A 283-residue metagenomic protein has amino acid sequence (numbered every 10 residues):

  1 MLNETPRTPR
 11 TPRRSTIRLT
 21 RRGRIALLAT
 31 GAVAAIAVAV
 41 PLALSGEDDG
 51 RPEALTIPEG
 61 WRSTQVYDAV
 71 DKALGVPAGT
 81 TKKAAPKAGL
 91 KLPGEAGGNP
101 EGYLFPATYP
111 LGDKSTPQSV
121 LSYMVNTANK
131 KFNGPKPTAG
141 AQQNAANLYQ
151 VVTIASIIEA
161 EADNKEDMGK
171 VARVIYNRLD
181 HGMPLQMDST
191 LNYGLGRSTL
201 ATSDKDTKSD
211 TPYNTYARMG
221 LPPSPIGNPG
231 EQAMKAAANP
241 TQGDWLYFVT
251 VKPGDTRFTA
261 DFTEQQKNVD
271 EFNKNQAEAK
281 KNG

Functional and structural regions predicted by a protein language model:
M1-I25, A32-I36, N282: Terminal targeting segments of Actinobacterial cell-envelope proteins
R21-A29, A34-A35, A43-K136: Signal peptide-directed extracytoplasmic domains
P93-G283: Bacterial extracytoplasmic/cell-wall-associated proteins, especially those involved in peptidoglycan
